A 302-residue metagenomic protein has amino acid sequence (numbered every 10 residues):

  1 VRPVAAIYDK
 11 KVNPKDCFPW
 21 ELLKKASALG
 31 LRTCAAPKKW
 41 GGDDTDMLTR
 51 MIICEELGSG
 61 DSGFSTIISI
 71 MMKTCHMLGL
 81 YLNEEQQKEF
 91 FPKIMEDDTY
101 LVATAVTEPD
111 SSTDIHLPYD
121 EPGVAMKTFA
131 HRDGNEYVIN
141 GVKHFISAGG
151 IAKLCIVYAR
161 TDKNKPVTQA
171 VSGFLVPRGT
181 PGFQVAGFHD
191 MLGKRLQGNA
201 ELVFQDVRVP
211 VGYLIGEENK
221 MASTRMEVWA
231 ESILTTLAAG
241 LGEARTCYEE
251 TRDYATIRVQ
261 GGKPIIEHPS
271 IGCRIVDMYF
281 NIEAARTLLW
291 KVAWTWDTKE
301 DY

Functional and structural regions predicted by a protein language model:
V1-I68, K88-E96: Amphipathic, small/basic residue-rich leader segments at the start of a protein or domain
R2, T66-Q87, S112-I115: N-terminal glycine-rich flavin-associated loop
A5-P14, R252, T256-K263, Y279-Y302: C-terminal helix-coil-helix/basic helical segment that borders enzyme active sites and/or dimer interfaces and provides
D98-S112: A short, Trp-centered hydrophobic/proline-enriched beta-strand micro-motif
L117-E121, F145-A148, N164-K165, M191-G198: Short Gly/Pro-enriched turn/cap motifs at secondary-structure boundaries
T128-H131: A structural signal for short hydrophobic beta-strand segments in well-ordered beta-sheet cores
N140-Q184: A short core secondary-structure module
Q184-E283: Glycine-rich beta->alpha junctions and the first turn(s) of the following alpha-helix
